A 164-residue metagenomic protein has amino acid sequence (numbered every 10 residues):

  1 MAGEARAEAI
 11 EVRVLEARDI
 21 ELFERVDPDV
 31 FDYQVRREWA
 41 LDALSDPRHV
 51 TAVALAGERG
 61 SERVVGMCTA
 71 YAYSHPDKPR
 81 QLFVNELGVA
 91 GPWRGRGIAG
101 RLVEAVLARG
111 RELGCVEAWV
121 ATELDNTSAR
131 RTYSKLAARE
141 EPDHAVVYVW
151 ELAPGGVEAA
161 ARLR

Functional and structural regions predicted by a protein language model:
G3-R6, I10, V14-P79, N85 (+5 more regions): Acetyl-CoA-dependent GNAT
V89, G95-A108, R131-K135: Conserved acetyl-CoA-binding loop-helix of GNAT-fold acetyltransferases
A90, E123: Residue-level recognition of the GNAT/N-acetyltransferase active site
G100, L124-H144, W150: Conserved active-site alpha-helix within GNAT-family acetyltransferase domains
G110-A121: Conserved GNAT acetyl-CoA-binding A-motif
Y148-G156: Short beta-strand-to-coil "C-cap" segments at the C-terminal boundary of structured domains/repeats, marking
